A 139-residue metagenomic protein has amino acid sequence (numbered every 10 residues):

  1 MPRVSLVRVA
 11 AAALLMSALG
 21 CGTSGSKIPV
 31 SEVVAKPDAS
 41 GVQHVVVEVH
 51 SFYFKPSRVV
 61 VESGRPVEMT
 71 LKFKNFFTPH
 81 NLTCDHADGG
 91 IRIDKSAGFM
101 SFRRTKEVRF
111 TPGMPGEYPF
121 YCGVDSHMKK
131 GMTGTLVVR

Functional and structural regions predicted by a protein language model:
M1-A10: Bacterial N-terminal signal peptides that target proteins for export
S17-G20: C-terminal motif of bacterial Sec signal peptides marking the signal peptidase cleavage site
T23-V34, Y53, M100-R139: Extracellular/periplasmic metallocenter environments
E32, P37-P66: N-terminal edge beta-strand
V49-S57, E68, R92-K95, R103-T105: N-terminal post-signal-peptidase region of extra-cytosolic proteins
S57-T78, T105-M114, Y118, V138: Beta-strand cores of secreted/periplasmic/IMS beta-sandwich domains, seen most often in copper-related folds
N81-D85: Beta-strand signatures of extracellular beta-sandwich domains
H86-R92, V138-R139: Short edge-strand/loop segments of extracellular domains
